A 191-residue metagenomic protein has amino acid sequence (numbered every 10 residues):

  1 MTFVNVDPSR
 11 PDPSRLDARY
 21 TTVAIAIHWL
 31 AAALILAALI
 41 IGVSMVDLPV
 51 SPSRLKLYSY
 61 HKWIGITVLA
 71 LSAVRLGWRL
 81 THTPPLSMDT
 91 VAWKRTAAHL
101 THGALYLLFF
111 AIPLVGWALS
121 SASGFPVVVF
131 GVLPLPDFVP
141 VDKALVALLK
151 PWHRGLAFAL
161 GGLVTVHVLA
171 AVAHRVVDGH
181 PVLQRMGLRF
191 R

Functional and structural regions predicted by a protein language model:
M1-R191: Membrane-embedded alpha-helical bundles that constitute the cytochrome b-like, heme-associated redox core of multi-pass
